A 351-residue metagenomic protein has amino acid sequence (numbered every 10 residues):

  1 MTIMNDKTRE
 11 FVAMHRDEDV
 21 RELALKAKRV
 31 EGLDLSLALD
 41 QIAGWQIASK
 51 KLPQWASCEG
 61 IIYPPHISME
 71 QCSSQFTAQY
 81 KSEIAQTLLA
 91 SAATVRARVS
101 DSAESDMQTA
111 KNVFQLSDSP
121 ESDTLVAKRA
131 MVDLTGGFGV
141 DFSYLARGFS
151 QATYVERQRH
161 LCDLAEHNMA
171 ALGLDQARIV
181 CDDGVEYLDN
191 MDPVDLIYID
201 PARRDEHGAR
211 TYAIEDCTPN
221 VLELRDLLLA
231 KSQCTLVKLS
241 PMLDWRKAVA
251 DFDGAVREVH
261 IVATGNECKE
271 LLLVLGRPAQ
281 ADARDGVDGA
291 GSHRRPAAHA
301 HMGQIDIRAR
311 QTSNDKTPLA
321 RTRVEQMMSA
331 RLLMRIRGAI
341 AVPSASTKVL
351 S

Functional and structural regions predicted by a protein language model:
M1-L89, A103-S105, F114-K128: S-adenosyl-L-methionine
T2-R16, E22-L25, Y198, R203-S351: Class I S-adenosyl-L-methionine
Q86-R129, R284-H293, Q311-Q326, R337 (+1 more regions): Intrinsically disordered, low-complexity terminal tails and inter-domain linkers enriched for S/T/G/P/D/E
A127-G137: Conserved class I S-adenosyl-L-methionine
R129, S150, D195, Q233: Conserved acidic residues
F138-S150: Conserved SAM-binding loop of SAM-dependent methyltransferases across substrates and taxa, primarily the Class I
Q151-E156: Conserved SAM-binding motif I beta-strand of class I
R157-L196: S-adenosyl-L-methionine
